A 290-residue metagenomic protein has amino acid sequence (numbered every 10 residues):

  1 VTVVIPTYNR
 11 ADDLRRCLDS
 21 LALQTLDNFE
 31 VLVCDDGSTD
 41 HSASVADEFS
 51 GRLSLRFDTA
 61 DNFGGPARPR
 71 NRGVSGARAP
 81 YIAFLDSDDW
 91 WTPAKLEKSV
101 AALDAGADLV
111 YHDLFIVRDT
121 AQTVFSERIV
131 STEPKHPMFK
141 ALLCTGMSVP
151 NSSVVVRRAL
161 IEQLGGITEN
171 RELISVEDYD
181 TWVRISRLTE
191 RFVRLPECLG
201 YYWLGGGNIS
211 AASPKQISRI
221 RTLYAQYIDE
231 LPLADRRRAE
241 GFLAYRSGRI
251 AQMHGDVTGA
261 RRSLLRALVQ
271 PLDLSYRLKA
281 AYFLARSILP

Functional and structural regions predicted by a protein language model:
V1-T2, E30, D180: Cell-envelope/extracellular polymer assembly enzymes that use nucleotide-activated donors
D19-N28: Short, acidic, metal-binding catalytic loop of nucleotide-sugar glycosyltransferases
S20, D35-S44, N62-F63, D86: A conserved acidic beta->alpha catalytic loop
A60-A77, K98: Glycine-rich, basic loop-to-helix element that forms the pyrophosphate-binding segment of sugar-nucleotide handling
I82: Short aromatic/hydrophobic "clamp" motif used to bind/position activated sugar donors
A94-F125: Conserved donor NDP-sugar-binding/catalytic core segment of glycosyltransferases
E133-P214: Conserved nucleotide-sugar donor-binding catalytic segment
A141, E190, E197-G206, S210-D235 (+1 more regions): Catalytic core of nucleotide-sugar-dependent glycosyltransferases
